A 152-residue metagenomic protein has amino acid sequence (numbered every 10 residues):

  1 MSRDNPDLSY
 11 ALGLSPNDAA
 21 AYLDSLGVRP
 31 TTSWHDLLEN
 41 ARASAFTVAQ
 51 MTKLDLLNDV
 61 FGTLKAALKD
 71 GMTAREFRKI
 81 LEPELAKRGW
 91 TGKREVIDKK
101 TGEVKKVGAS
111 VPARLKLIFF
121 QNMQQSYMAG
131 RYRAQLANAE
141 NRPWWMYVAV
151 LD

Functional and structural regions predicted by a protein language model:
M1-D152: Domain-core detector
